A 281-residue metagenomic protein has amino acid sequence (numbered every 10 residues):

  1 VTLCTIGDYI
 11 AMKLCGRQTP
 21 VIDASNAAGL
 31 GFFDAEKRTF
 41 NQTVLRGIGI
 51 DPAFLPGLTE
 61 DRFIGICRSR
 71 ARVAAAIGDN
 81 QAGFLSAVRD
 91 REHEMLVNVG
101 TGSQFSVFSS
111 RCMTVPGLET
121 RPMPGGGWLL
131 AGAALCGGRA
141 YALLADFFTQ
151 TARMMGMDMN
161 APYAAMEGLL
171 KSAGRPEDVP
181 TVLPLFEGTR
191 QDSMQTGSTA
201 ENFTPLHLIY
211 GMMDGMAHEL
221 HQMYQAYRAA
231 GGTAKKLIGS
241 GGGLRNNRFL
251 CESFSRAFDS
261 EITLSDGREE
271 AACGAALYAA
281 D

Functional and structural regions predicted by a protein language model:
V1-T19, G31-Q42, R46-G47, I64 (+2 more regions): Active-site core segments that coordinate phosphate-bearing ligands/cofactors across diverse enzyme families
V21-A27: Nucleotide/phosphate-binding loop and acidic/charged catalytic motifs in nucleotide-binding or -utilizing enzymes
A27-A28, R62: Short, conserved phosphate-binding/catalytic loop or strand-edge motifs used in phosphoryl-/nucleotidyl-transfer
G47-F54: A structural motif corresponding to the C-terminal end of an alpha-helix and its immediate exit/capping segment
G57-I64: Gly/charged, well-structured mid-domain segments that form the phosphate/adenylate-handling core of ATP-dependent
